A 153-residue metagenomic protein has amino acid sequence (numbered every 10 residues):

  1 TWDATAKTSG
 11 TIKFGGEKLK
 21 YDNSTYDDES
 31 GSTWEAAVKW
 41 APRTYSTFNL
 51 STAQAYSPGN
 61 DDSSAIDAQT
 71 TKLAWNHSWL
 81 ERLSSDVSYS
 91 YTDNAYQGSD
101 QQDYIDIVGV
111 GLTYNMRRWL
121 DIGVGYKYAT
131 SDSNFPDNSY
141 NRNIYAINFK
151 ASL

Functional and structural regions predicted by a protein language model:
T1-A41: Acidic, glycine-rich loop-and-beta core segments that form the ion-binding/anion-interacting portion of active sites
W2-A4, W40, H77, Y114 (+2 more regions): Residue-level signature of outer-membrane beta-barrel architecture
A6-I12, T44-L50, E81-V87, Y114-V124: Repeated loop/turn-to-beta-strand initiation elements of outer-membrane beta-barrel proteins
G10, F14-G16, S32-A36, Q69-L73 (+2 more regions): Hydrophobic, lipid-facing positions within transmembrane beta-strands of outer-membrane proteins
G16-K20, S32, T44, T52-P58 (+3 more regions): Transmembrane beta-strands of outer-membrane beta-barrel pores
S24-G31, D62-A68, S99-I105, P136-I144: Replace "Gram-negative outer membrane beta-barrel proteins" with "bacterial and organellar outer membrane beta-barrel
S46-Y96: C-terminal structural cap/anchor segments
L112-N115, W119-D121, G125, N141-L153: Outer-membrane beta-barrel "beta-signal"
